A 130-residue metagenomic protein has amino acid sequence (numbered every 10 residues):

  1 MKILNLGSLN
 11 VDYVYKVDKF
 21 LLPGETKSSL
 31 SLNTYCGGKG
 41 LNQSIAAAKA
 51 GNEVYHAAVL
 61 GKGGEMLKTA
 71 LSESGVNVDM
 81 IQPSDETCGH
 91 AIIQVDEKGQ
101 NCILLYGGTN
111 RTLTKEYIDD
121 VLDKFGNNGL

Functional and structural regions predicted by a protein language model:
M1, C88-H90, Q100-N101: Change "...and in nucleic-acid phosphodiester-cleaving endonucleases..." to "...and in nucleic-acid processing enzymes
M1-P23: Positively charged, low-complexity intrinsically disordered leader regions
I3, F20, N33-C36, A57 (+2 more regions): Short glycine- and Lys/Arg-enriched binding-loop motifs that mark or flank ligand-binding interfaces
N10, G75, D96: Conserved functional loop/turn residues at catalytic and ligand-binding sites
N10-V17, C36-G40, K115-I118: Short, composition-biased local secondary-structure segments
P23-H90: Substrate-binding N-lobe of the ribokinase-like
H56, I81-P83, I93-L130: Conserved phosphate-binding/catalytic loop of the ribokinase/pfkB sugar-kinase fold
